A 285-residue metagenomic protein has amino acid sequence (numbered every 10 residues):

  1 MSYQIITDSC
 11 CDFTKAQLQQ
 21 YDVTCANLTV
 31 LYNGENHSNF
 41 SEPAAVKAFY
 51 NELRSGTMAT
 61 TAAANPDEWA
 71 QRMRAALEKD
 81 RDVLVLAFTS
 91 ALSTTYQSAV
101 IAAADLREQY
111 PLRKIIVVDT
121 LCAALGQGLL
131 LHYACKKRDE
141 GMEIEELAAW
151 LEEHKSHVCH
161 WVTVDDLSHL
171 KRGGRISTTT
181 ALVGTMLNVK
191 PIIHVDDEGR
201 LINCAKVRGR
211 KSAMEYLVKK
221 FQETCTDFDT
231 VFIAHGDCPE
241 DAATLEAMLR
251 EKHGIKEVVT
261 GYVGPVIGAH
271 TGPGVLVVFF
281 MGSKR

Functional and structural regions predicted by a protein language model:
Y3, R81-V85, V231: Generic beta-sheet signal
Q4, C10-L18, V23-T24, T29 (+5 more regions): Mixed-charge interfacial surface used for oligomerization/domain docking and macromolecular partner engagement
Q4-A64, E68: N-terminal glycine-rich anion-binding loop in soluble enzyme alpha/beta folds
R54-V85, T89-L92, Q97-A102, A148: Glycine-rich phosphate- or other oxyanion-binding loops that anchor nucleotides, phosphorylated ligands
A87, I116-V117: A glycine-rich beta-strand to alpha-helix segment that forms a phosphate/ribose-binding loop at ligand/cofactor sites
